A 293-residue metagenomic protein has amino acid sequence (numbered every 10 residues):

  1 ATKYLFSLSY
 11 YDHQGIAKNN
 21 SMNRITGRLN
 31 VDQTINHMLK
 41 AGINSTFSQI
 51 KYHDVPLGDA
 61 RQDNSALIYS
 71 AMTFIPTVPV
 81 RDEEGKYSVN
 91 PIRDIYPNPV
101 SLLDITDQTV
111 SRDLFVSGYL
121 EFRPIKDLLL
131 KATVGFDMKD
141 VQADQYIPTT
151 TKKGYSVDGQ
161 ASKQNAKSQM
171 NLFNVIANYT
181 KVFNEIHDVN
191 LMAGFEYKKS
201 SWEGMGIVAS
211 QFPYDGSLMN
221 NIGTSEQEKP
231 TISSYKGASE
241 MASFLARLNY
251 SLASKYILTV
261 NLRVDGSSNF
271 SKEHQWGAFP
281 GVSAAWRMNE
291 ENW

Functional and structural regions predicted by a protein language model:
A1, G15-N20, T26, N30-D113 (+3 more regions): Surface-exposed loop/interface segments of Gram-negative outer-membrane beta-barrel transport/assembly proteins
A1-L8: Transmembrane beta-strand segments of Gram-negative outer membrane beta-barrel proteins
S7, N30, S117-Y119, R123 (+5 more regions): Outer-membrane beta-barrel architecture
L8-D12, L258-S267, M288: Transmembrane beta-strand segments that form the barrel wall of outer-membrane beta-barrel proteins
A242-L252: Structured alpha-helical segments in the cores of large, soluble enzyme domains
K272-A278: Short glycine/threonine-rich loop-to-helix capping motif typified by GTGT followed within a few residues by an Asp-Pro
V282-A285, N289: Outer-membrane beta-barrel "beta-signal"
